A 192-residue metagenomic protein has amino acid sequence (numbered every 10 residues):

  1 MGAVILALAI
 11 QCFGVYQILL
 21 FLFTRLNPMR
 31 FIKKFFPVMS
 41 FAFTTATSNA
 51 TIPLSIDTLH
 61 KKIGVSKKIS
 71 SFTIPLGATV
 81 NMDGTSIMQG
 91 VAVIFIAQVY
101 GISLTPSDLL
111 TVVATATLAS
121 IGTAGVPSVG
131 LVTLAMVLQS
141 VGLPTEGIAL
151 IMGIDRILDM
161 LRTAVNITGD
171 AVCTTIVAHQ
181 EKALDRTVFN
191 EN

Functional and structural regions predicted by a protein language model:
M1-I5, F35, M39, L76-D83 (+2 more regions): Loop-to-transmembrane-helix entry motif
M1-Y16: Entry/N-cap segments of selected transmembrane alpha helices and their immediately preceding amphipathic helices
L6, F21-I32, I63-S70, G101-T111 (+2 more regions): Membrane-interfacial loop-to-helix junctions in multi-pass transporters
A9-F13, V80-I87, A164-I167: Hydrophobic alpha-helical transmembrane bundles that constitute the permease/transmembrane domains of multi-pass
F13-F21, R30-F31, F35, T58 (+3 more regions): Membrane-spanning helices that line or support transport/gating and their immediate boundary helices in channels
V15, L19-F23, H60, A97 (+2 more regions): Membrane-water interface at transmembrane helix exits
P37-S120, T174, R186-N192: Helix-loop-helix junctions within the multi-pass membrane cores of secondary transporters/permeases
G90-N192: Transmembrane alpha-helical segments and their short flanking loops that form helix-hairpins/helix-helix interfaces
